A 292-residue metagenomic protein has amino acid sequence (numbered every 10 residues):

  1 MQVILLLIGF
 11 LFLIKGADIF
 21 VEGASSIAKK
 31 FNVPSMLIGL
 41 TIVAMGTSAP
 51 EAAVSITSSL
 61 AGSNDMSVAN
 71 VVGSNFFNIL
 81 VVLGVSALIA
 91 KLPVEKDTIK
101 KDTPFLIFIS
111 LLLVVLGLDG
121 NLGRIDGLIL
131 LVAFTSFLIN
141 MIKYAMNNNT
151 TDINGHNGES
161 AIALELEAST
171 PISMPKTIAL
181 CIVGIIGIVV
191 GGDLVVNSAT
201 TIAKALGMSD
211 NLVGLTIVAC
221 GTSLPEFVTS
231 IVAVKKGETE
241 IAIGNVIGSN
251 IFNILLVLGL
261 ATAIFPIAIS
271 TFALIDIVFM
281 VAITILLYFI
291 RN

Functional and structural regions predicted by a protein language model:
M1-N292: Hydrophobic alpha-helical segments, chiefly the membrane-spanning helices and signal/signal-anchor peptides
